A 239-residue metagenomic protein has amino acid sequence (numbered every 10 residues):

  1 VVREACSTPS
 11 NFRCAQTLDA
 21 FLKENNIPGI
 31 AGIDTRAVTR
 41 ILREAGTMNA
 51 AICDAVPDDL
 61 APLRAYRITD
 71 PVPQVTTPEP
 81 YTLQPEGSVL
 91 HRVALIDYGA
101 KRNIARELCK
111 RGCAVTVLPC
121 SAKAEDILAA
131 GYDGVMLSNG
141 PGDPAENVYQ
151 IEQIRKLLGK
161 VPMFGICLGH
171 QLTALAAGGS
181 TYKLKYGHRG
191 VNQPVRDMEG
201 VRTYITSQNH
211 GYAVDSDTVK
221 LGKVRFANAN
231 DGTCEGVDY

Functional and structural regions predicted by a protein language model:
V1-E125, A129-A130, P144: RNA-binding accessory domains that recognize and position tRNA/RNA substrates
P28-G29, V115, M163, T181 (+1 more regions): Hydrophobic beta-strand scaffold residues
R43, R106-C109, N147-Q150, L175-G179 (+1 more regions): Short amphipathic alpha-helical segments
G87-V93, G200-T203, Y239: Beta-strand-turn-beta hairpins that frame and shape the catalytic cleft of phosphate-ester-processing enzymes
I96, L118, L184, A227 (+1 more regions): Hydrophobic residues at beta-strand termini and immediately following loops that shape nucleotide-binding pockets
G134, N139-I205, G211-A213: Cysteine-nucleophile active-site neighborhood
R202-Y239: Catalytic beta-strand/loop cores that center a nucleophilic Ser/Cys/Thr and support acyl-enzyme chemistry
